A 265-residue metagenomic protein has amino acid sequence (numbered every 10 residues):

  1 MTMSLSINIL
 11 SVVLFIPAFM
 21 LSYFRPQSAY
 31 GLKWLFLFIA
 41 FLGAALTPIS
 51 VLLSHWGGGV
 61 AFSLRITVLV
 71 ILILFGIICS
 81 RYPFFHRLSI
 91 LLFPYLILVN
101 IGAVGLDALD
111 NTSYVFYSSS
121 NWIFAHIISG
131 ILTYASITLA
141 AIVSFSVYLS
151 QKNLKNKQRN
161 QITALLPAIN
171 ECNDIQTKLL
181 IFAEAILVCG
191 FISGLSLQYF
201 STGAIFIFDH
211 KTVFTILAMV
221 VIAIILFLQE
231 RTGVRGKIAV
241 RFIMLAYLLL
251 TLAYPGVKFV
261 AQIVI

Functional and structural regions predicted by a protein language model:
M1-I16, S129-I137, V264: Hydrophobic transmembrane alpha-helical segments in integral membrane proteins
N8-S28, L139, V143: N-terminal signal-anchor/start-transfer transmembrane helix
Y30-I39, F62-R65, H86-I97, A239-L245: Cytoplasmic-side transmembrane-helix entry/capping segments in multi-pass membrane proteins
G59, S196-V221: Short alpha-helical packing/oligomerization segments
P83-L132, I137: Hydrophobic alpha-helical segments and helix pairs
L154-N170: Juxtamembrane inter-helical linkers in multi-pass membrane proteins
F227-L248: Interfacial loop-to-transmembrane junctions
L252-I265: Juxtamembrane boundary at the C-terminal end of a transmembrane helix
